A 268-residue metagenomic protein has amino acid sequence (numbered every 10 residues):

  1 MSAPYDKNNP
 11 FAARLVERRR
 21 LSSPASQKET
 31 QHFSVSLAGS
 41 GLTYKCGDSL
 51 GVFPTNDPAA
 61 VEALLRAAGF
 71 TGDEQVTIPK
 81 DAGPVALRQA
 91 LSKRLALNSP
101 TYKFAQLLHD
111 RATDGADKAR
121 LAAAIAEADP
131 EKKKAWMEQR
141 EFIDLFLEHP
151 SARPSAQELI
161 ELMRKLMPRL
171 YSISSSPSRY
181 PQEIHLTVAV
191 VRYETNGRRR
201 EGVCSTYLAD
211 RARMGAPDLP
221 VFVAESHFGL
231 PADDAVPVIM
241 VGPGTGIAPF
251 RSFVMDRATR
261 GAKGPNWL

Functional and structural regions predicted by a protein language model:
M1-L268: FNR-like FAD-binding dehydrogenase module
